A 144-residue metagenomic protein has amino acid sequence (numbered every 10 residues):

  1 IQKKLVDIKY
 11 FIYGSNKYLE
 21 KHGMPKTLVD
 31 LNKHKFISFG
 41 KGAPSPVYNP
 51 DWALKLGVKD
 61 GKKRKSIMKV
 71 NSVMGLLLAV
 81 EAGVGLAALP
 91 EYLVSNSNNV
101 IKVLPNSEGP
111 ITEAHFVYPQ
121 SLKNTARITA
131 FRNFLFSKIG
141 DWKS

Functional and structural regions predicted by a protein language model:
I1-A114, G140-S144: C-terminal regulatory
L77, Y118, R132: A cross-family signal for key residues in well-ordered alpha-helices that form functional helical elements
A114-N124: A bilobed periplasmic-binding-protein/Venus flytrap-type ligand-binding module shared by bacterial periplasmic
K123-S137: Short amphipathic alpha-helical coupling segments at ligand-binding clamshell hinges and other catalytic/signaling
